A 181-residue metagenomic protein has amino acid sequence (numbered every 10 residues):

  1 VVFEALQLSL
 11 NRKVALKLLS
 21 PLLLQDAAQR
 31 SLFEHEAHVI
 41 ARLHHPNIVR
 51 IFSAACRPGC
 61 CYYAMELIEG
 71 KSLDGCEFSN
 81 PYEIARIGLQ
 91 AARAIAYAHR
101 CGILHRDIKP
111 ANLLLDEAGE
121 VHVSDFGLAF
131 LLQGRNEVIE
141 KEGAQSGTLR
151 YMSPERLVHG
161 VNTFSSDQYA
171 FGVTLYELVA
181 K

Functional and structural regions predicted by a protein language model:
S20-R42: AlphaC helix of the eukaryotic protein kinase fold
Q25-A27, A118-P154, V158: Activation segment of protein kinases
A54: Activation-segment/catalytic-loop signature of the eukaryotic protein kinase fold
P58-S72: Conserved short submotifs of the Hanks-type protein kinase catalytic core that shape the nucleotide-binding pocket
S72-P81: AlphaC helix of the protein kinase catalytic domain
R93-I103: Protein kinase catalytic-loop region centered on the HRD/HxD motif
